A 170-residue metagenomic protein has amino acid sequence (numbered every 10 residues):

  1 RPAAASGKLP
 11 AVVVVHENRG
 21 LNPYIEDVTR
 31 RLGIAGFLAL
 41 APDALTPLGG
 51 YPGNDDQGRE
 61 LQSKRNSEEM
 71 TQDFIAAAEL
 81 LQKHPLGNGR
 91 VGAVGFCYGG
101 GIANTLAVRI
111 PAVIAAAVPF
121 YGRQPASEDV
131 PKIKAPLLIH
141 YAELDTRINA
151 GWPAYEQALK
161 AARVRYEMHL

Functional and structural regions predicted by a protein language model:
R1-L86: Serine-hydrolase catalytic machinery in alpha/beta-hydrolase-like enzymes
N22-E26, G49, G101, E128 (+1 more regions): Short N-terminal helix/helix-N-cap motif within the alpha/beta-hydrolase-1
R31-I34, E143-L170: Active-site-adjacent alpha-helix of alpha/beta-hydrolase-fold enzymes
L40-P42, F120, H169: The conserved SAM/SAH-binding core of class I Rossmann-like methyltransferase domains, concentrating on the hydrophobic
I75-K134: Primarily recognizes the serine-hydrolase "nucleophile elbow" in alpha/beta-hydrolase and SGNH/GDSL folds
I133, I139-Y141: Short beta-strand/loop motif that positions the catalytic acidic residue of the alpha/beta-hydrolase fold
